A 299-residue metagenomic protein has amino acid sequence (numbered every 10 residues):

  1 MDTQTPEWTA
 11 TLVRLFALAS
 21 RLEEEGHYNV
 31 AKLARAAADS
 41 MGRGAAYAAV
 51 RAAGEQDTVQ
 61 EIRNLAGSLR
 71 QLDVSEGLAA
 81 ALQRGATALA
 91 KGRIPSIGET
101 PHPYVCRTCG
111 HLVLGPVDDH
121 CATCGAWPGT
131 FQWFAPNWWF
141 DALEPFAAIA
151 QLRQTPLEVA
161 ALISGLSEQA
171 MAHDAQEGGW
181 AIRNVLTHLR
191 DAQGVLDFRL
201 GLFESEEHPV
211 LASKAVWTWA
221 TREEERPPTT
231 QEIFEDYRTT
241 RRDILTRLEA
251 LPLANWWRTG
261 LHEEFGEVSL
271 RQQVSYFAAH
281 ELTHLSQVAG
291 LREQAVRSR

Functional and structural regions predicted by a protein language model:
M1-A45, A160: General detector of N-terminal leader/presequence modules that precede the first folded domain
D2, P6, A31, Q60-P103 (+6 more regions): Short, contiguous alpha-helical
A19-G26, I163-L166, A170, A295: Secondary-structure edge/capping motif, primarily at the C-terminal ends of alpha-helices and the immediately following
S20, P156, A160-S167, G194-D197 (+4 more regions): Structural signal for well-ordered, non-membrane alpha-helices
Y47-A88, V105-T108, T155-P156, A160-L162 (+2 more regions): Acidic/histidine-rich alpha-helical segments that form the ligand environment of transition-metal centers
R107-G110, D119-A126: Short, cysteine/histidine-rich loop/knuckle motifs that typically chelate Zn2+
G125-A161: Short microdomains enriched in Cys/His and/or Lys/Arg
D141-P145, E223-T230, G266-L270: A short, mixed-charge helix-start or loop-turn motif at secondary-structure junctions
